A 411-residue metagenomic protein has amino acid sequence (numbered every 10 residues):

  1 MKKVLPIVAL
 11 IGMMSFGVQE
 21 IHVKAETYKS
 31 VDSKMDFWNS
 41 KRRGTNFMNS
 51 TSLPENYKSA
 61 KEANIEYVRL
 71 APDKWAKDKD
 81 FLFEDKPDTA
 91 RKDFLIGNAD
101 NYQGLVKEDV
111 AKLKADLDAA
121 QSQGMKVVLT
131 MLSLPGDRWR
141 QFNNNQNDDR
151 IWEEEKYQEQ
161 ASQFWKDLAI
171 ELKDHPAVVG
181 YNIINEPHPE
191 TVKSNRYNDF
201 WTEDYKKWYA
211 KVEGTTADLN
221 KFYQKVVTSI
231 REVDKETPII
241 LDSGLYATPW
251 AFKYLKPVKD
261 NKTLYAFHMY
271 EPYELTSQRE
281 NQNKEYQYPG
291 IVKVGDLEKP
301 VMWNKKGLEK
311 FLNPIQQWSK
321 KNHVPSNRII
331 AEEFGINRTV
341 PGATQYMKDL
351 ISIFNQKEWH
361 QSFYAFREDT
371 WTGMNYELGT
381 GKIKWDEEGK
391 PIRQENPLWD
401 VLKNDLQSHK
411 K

Functional and structural regions predicted by a protein language model:
M1-H22: Sec-dependent N-terminal signal peptides of Gram-positive bacterial secreted proteins and lipoproteins
V23-I96, D100-Q103, S122, W318-S319: N-terminal carbohydrate-binding accessory modules
T45-N56, W75-D78, G104-K107, H188-P189 (+5 more regions): Acidic-and-aromatic substrate-binding clefts and catalytic sites of carbohydrate-active enzymes
M48-E62, A161-L168, L308, L312-I315 (+2 more regions): Short, acidic/polar
L53-E66, P72, A90-S133, F142-I183 (+1 more regions): An active-site-proximal structural segment forming one wall of the substrate-binding cleft that immediately precedes
A76-E108, P135-K156, K193-Y205, G373-K384: Surface-exposed, active-site-proximal loop segments in enzymatic domains
Q141, D149-P300, F311-N337, Q356-S362: Active-site region of glycoside hydrolase catalytic domains
P341-K411: Aromatic-rich peripheral "rim/lid" segments of glycoside hydrolase catalytic domains that contact and position glycan
